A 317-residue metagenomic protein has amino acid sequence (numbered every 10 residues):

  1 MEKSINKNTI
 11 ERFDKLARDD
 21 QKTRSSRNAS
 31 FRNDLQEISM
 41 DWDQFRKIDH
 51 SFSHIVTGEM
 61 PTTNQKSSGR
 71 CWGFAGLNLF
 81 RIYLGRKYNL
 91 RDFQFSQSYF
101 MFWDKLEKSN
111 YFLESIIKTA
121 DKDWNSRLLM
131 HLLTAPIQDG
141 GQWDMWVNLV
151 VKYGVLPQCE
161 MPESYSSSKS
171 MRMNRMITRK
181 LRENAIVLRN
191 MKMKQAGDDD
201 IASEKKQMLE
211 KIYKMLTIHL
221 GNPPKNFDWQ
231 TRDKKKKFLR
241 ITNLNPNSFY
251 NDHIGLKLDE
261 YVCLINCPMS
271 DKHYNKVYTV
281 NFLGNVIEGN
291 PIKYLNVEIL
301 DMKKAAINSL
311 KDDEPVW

Functional and structural regions predicted by a protein language model:
M1-S67, G73-W317: Structured alpha-helical subdomains that flank or immediately precede key functional sites
